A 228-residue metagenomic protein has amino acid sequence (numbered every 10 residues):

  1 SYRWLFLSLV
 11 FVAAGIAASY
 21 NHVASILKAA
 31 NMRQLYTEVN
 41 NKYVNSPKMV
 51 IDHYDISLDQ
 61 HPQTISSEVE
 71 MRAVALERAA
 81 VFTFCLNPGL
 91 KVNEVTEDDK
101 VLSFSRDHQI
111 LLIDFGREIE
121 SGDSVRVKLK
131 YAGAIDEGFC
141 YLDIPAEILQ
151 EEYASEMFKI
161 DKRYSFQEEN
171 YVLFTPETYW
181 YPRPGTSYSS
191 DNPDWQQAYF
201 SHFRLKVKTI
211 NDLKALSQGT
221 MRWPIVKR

Functional and structural regions predicted by a protein language model:
S1-I65, I160-S165, Y171-L173, P193-Q197: N-terminal, polar/Ser/Thr-rich
H22, Y131-R228: Extended, low-hydrophobicity, Ser/Thr/Pro/Gly-biased non-transmembrane segments
I51-L58, I110-F115, T186-N192, G219-T220: Short structured motifs
H53, I110, G116, S124-R126 (+2 more regions): Extracellular structured ligand-interaction cores
H53-D55, E68, V81, E94 (+1 more regions): Extracellular/lumenal ectodomain signal focusing on beta-strand-rich modules and carbohydrate-recognition contexts
D59, R72-V74, G116, K130-A134 (+1 more regions): Solvent-exposed residues in well-ordered beta-strands and their adjoining turns, especially edge/terminal strands
S66-P88: Ligand-binding face of N-terminal immunoglobulin V-set domains in extracellular IgSF glycoproteins
F82, N87-Y153, N192-D194, R228: A surface-exposed beta-strand-loop module
